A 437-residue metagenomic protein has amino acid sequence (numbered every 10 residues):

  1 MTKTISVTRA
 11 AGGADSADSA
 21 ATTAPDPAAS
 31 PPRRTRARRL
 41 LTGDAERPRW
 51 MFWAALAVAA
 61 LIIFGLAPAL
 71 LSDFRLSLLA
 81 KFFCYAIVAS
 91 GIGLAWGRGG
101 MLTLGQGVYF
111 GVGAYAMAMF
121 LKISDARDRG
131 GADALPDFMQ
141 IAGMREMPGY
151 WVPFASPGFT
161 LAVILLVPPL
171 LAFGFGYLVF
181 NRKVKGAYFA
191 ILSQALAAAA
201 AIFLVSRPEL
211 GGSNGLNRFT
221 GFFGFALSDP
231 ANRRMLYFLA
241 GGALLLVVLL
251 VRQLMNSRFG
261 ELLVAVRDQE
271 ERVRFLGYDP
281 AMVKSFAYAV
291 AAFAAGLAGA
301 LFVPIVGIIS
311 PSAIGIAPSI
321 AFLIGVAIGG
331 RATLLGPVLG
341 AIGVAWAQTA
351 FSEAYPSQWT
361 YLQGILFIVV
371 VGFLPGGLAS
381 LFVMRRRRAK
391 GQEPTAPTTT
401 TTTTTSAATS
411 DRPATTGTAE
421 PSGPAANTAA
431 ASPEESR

Functional and structural regions predicted by a protein language model:
T2-D18, T22-R437: Transmembrane alpha-helices and adjacent helix-loop boundaries
